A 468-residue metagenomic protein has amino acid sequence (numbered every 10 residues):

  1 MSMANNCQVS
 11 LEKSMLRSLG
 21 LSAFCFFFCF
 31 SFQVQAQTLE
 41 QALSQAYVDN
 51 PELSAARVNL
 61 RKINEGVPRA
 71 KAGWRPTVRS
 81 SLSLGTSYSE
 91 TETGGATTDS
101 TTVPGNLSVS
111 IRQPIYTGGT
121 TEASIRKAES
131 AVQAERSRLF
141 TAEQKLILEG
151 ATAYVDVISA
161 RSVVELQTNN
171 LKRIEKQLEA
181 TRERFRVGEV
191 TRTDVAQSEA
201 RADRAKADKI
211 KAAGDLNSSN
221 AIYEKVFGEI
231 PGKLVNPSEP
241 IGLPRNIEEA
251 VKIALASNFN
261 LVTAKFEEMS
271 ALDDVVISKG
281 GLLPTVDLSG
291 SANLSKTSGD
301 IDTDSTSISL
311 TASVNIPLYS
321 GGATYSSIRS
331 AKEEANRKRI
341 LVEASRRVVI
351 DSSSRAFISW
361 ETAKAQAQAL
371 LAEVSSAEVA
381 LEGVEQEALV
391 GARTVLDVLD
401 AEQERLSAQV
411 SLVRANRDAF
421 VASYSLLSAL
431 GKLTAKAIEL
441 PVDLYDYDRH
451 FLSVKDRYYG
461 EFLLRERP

Functional and structural regions predicted by a protein language model:
S2-M3, V9-L11, E143-L255, E267 (+8 more regions): Periplasmic alpha-helical coiled-coil/stalk elements that build and connect Gram-negative outer-membrane
K13, R414-P468: Acidic, low-complexity, intrinsically disordered peripheral segments
G20-S31: Bacterial N-terminal signal peptides
V34-S83, I115, I230-M269, P317-L318 (+2 more regions): Bacterial Sec-pathway N-terminal export signals of envelope proteins
Q37-D156, V164, I174, R192 (+2 more regions): Short flexible linkers and secondary-structure junctions
S54-V58, P68-R75, R79, T101 (+11 more regions): Sec/SRP-type N-terminal targeting helices
G95-S100, P240, S298-I301: Outer-membrane beta-barrel domain signature
T102-S108, S218, T285, T297-G299 (+1 more regions): Transmembrane beta-barrel architecture of outer membranes
